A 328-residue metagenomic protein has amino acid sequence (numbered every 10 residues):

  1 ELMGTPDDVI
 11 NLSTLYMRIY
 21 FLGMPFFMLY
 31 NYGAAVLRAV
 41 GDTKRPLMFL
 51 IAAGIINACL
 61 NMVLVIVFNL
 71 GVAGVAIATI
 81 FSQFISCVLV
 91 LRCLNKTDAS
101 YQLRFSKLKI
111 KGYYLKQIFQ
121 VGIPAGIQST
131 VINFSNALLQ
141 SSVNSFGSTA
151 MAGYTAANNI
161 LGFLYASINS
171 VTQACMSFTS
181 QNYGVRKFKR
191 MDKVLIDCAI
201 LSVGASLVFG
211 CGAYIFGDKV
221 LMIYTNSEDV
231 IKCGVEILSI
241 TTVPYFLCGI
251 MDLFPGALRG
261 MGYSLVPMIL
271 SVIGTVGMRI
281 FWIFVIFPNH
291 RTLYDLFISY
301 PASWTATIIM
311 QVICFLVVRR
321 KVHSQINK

Functional and structural regions predicted by a protein language model:
E1-G23, V67-I123, T179-P244, I286-K328: Short alpha-helical transmembrane segments in multi-pass integral membrane proteins
I19, Y30, A53, S82-S86 (+3 more regions): Transmembrane helical elements of multi-pass membrane transporters/channels
I19-R38, P46-N57, V75-V90, N169-Q173 (+3 more regions): Short runs within selected transmembrane alpha-helices of multi-pass transporters and secretion channels
F27-P46, G153-G217, C248-S271, W282: Small-residue-rich hydrophobic transmembrane alpha-helices
A35, N61, V65, V90-L94 (+6 more regions): Structural signal for membrane-spanning alpha-helices in multi-pass inner-membrane proteins, emphasizing helix cores
T43-R45, G71-V72, T149-A150, S264-L265 (+1 more regions): Membrane-helix interface segments
A58, M62-V63, G126, R190 (+1 more regions): Structural preference for long, well-ordered alpha-helical segments within the folded cores of structured domains
G277-F287: Transmembrane alpha-helical segments of integral membrane proteins
